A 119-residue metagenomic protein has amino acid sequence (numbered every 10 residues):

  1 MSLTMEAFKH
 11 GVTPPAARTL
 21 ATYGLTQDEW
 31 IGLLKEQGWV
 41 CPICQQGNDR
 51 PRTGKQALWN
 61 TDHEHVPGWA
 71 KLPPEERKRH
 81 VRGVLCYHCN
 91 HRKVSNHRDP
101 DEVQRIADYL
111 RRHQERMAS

Functional and structural regions predicted by a protein language model:
M1-E6, S119: Actinobacteria-biased recognition of intrinsically disordered, low-complexity terminal regions
L3-M5, Q27, V103: Short amphipathic alpha-helical segments that mediate assembly, nucleic-acid/protein binding, or membrane association
F8-V40: Short, charged surface segments at domain edges that flank catalytic/cofactor-binding sites
P42-L85, K93: Histidine-centered nuclease catalytic patch
R92-S119: A detector for short metal-coordination/catalytic motifs
